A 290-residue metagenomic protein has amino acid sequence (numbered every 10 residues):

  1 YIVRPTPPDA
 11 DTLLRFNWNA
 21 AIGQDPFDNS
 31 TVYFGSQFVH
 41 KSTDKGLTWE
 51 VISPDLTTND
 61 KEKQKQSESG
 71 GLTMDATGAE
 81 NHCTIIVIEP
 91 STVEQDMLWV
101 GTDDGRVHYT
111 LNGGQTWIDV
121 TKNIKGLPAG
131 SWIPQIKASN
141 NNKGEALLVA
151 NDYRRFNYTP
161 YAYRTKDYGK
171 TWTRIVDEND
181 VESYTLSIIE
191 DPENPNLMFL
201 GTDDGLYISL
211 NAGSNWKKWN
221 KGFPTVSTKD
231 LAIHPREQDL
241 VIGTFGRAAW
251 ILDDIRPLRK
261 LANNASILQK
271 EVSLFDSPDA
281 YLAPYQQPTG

Functional and structural regions predicted by a protein language model:
Y1-T289: Beta-propeller blade termini and top-face loops
